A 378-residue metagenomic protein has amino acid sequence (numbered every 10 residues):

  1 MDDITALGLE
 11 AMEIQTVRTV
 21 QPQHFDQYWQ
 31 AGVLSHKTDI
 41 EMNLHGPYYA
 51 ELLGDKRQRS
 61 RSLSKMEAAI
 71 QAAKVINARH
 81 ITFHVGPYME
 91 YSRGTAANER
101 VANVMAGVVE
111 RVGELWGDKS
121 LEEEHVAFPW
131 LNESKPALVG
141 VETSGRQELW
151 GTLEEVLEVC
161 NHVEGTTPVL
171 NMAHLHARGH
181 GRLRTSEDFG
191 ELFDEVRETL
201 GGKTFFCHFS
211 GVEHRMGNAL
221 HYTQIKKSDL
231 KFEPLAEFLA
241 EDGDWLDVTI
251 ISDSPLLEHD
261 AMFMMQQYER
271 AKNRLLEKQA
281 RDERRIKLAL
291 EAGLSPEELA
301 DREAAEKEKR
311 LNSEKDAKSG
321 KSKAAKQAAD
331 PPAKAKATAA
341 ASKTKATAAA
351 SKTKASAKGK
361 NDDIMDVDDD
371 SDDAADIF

Functional and structural regions predicted by a protein language model:
M1, T16-W29, A50-S60, M89-R93 (+4 more regions): Acidic-and-aromatic substrate-binding clefts and catalytic sites of carbohydrate-active enzymes
M1-Q71, E277-K334, A339-S342, K354-A357 (+1 more regions): N-terminal pre-domain/capping segments
D2-G8, Q23-N43, A68-N77, V109-W116 (+4 more regions): Acidic (Asp/Glu)-rich catalytic clusters
M12-I14, M42-G46, I81-F83, V139-V141 (+3 more regions): Hydrophobic faces of well-ordered beta-strands that scaffold small-molecule active sites in alpha/beta enzyme cores
K37, L52-L170: Active-site acidic/histidine proton-transfer and metal-coordination neighborhood in alpha/beta enzyme cores
S92-T95, W150-L153, H176-D247: Gly/Pro-rich active-site loop or hairpin
D244-V248, D253-E258, K278-I286: Flexible, acidic glycine-rich loops studded with aromatic residues
E258-E277: C-terminal helical cap(s) of enzyme catalytic domains, especially alpha/beta-barrels
